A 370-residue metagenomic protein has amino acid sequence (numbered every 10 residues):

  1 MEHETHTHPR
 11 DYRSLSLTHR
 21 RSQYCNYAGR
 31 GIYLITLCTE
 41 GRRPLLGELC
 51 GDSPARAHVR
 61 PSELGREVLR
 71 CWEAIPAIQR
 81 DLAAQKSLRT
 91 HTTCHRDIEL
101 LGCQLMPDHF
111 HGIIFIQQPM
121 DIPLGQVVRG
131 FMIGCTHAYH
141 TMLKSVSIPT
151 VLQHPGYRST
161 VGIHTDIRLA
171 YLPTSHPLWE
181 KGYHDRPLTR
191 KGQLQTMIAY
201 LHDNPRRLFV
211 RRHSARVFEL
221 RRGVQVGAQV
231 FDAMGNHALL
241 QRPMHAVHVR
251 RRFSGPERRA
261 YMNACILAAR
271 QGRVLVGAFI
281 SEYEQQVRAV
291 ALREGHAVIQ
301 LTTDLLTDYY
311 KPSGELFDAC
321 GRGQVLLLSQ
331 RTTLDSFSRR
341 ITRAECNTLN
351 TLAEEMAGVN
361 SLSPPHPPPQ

Functional and structural regions predicted by a protein language model:
M1-A228: Short catalytic/metal-binding and nucleic-acid-binding patches
L220-Q370: Glycine-biased, small-residue-rich flexible motifs in mid-sequence functional cores and linkers
